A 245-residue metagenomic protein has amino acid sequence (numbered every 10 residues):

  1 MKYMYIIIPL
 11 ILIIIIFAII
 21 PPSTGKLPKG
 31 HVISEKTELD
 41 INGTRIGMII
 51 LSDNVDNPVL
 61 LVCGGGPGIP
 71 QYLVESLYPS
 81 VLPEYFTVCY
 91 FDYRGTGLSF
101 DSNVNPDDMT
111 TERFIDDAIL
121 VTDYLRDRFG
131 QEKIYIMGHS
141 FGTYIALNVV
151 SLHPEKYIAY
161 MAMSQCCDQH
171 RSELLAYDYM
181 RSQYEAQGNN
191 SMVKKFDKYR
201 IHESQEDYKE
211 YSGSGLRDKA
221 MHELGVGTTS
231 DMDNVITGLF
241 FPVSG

Functional and structural regions predicted by a protein language model:
D56-G66: Short beta-strand element of the alpha/beta-hydrolase
P67-P79: The serine-hydrolase catalytic nucleophile loop
Y72-L73, G95-M109: Glycine-rich "HGGG/HGxG" loop immediately N-terminal to the catalytic nucleophile of the alpha/beta-hydrolase
L82-D101: Conserved alpha/beta-hydrolase
R113-K133: Conserved acidic catalytic loop of the alpha/beta-hydrolase fold
Q131-R171: Conserved hydrolase catalytic core segment
I158-S204: A catalytic-pocket lid/entrance helix-loop region that shapes and gates access to the active site across common
N190-G245: Alpha/beta-hydrolase
